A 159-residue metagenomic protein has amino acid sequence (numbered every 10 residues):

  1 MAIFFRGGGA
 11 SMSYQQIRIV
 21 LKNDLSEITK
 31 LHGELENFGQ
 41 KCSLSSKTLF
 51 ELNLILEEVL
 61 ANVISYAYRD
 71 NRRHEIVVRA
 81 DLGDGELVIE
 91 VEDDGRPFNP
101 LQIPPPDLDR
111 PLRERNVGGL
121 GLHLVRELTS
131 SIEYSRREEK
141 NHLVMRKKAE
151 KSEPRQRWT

Functional and structural regions predicted by a protein language model:
A2-I19, R126-T159: Flexible, glycine-/charge-rich segments associated with ATP-binding catalytic modules
Y14-S46: Helix-loop-beta hinge of the Bergerat
L35-E57, E114-N116: Conserved short strand/loop->alpha-helix "switch" segment adjacent to the catalytic nucleotide/phosphoryl-transfer site
V63-Y68: Short helix-loop "hinge" at the ATP-lid/N-box region of the Bergerat-fold HATPase_c
R73-D81: A conserved short beta-strand within the histidine kinase catalytic ATPase domain
D81-I89: Short beta-strand-loop-beta element adjacent to the nucleotide/active-site pocket used for signaling
E90-V117: Glycine-rich/acidic phosphate-handling loop/turn and adjacent ATP-lid/helix of nucleotide-binding kinase/ATPase domains
E114-T129: Glycine-rich phosphate-binding loop
